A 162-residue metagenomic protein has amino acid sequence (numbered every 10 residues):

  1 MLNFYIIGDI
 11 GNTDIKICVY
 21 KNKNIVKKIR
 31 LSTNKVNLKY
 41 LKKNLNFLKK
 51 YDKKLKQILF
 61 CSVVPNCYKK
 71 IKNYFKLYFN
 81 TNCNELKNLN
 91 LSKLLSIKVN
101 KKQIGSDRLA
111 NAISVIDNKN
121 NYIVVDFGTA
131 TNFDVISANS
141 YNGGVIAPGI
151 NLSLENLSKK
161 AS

Functional and structural regions predicted by a protein language model:
M1-I6, I10-L91: N-terminal glycine/serine-rich phosphate-binding loop of ATP-dependent small-molecule kinases, especially carbohydrate
M1-L2, K93-Y122: Conserved phosphate-binding catalytic cores of ATP/NTP-utilizing and phosphoryl-transfer enzymes
M1-V26, V115, K119-S140, L157: Gly/Thr-rich phosphate-binding beta-strand-loop-beta motif of the actin/hexokinase/Hsp70
L31-T33, K98-K102, N142: Short glycine-enriched, charge-decorated loop/helix-capping segments at active-site entrances that position
N34-N37, I116-N118, N142-S162: Glycine-rich phosphate-binding loop plus the immediately following alpha-helix
V36, N66, Q103-A110, L152: Conserved active-site and cofactor/substrate-binding residues in soluble primary-metabolism enzymes
C83-K87, I104-S106, I123-D126: General beta-strand structural signal in soluble alpha/beta enzymes
L91, T129-N132, G149-L152: Short, catalytically relevant binding-site loops at active-site mouths
